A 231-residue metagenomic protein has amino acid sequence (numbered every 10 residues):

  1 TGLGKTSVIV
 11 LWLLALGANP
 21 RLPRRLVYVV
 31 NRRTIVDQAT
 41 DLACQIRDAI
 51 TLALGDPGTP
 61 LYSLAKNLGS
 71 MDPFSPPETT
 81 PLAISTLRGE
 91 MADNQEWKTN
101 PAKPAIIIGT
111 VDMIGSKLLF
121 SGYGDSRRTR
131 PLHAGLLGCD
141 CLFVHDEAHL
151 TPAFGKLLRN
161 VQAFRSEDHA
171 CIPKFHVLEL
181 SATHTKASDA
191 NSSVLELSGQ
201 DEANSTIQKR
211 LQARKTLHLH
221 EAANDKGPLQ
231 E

Functional and structural regions predicted by a protein language model:
G2: Walker A (P-loop) phosphate-binding loop of P-loop NTPases
T6-R21: Walker A/P-loop NTP-binding motif
L22-D48, L52-S63, D112-S116: Conserved Walker A/P-loop ATP-binding site and its immediately adjacent core in helicase/helicase-like ATPase domains
Y28, I107-T110, V144, K174-A182: Structural recognition of the conserved hydrophobic beta-strand(s) that form the central parallel beta-sheet of P-loop
R33-V36, M91-D93, D112-G115, H149-T151 (+1 more regions): Conserved nucleotide-binding/hydrolysis micro-motifs of P-loop NTPases
T51-R127: Inter-Walker segment of RecA-like/P-loop motor cores
D112-A170: SF2 helicase catalytic motif II
A187-E231: Conserved interdomain linker/interface between the two RecA-like ATPase lobes of SF2 helicase motors
